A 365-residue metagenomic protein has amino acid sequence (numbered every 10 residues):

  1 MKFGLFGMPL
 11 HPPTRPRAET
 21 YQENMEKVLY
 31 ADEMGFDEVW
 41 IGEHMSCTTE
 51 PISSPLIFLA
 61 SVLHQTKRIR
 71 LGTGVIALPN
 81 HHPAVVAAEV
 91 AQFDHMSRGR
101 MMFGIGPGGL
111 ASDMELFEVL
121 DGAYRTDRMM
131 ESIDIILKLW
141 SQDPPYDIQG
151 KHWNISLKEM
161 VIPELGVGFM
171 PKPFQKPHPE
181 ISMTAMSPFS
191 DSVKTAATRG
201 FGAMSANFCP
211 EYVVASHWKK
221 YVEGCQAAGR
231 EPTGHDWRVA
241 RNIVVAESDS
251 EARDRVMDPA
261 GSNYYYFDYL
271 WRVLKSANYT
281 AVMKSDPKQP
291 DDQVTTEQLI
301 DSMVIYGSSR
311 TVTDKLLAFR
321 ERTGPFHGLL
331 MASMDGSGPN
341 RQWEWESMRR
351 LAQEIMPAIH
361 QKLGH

Functional and structural regions predicted by a protein language model:
M1-F36, M102, S205-N207, E211-A215 (+5 more regions): C-terminal amphipathic alpha-helical "assembly" element that mediates oligomerization/partner interfaces or acts as
M1-L71, H178-P179: N-terminal beta1-alpha1-beta2 module of alpha/beta enzyme domains
M8-H11, H44-S46, I76-L78, G106-L110 (+4 more regions): Active-site beta-loop-alpha junctions enriched in small/polar residues
E19, S53, N80-H81, A88 (+4 more regions): Residue-level signal for the nucleotide or nucleotide-sugar donor/cofactor binding architecture
D32, L59-K67, V90, D94-M101 (+3 more regions): Acidic (Asp/Glu)-rich catalytic clusters
E38-F58, V62, A77, N207-E211 (+1 more regions): Glycine-rich, proline-tolerant flexible connector loops at the mouths of alpha/beta enzymes
I52-T73, R128, S132, L351-H360: Alpha-helix-loop-beta-strand connector modules within alpha/beta enzyme cores
H82-R199, A215-K219, Q226-A227: Internal, glycine-rich beta/alpha segment that forms the wall or movable "lid" of small-molecule/cofactor binding
